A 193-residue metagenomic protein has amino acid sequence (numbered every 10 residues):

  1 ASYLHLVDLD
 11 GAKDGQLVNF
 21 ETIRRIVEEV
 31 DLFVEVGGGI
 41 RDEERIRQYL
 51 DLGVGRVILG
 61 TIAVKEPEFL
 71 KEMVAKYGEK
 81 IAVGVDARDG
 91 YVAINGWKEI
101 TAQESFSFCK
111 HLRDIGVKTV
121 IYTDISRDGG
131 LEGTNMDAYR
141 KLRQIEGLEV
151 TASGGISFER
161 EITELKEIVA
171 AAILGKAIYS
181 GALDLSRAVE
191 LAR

Functional and structural regions predicted by a protein language model:
Y3-E21, T61, Y122-E132: Glycine-rich, proline-tolerant flexible connector loops at the mouths of alpha/beta enzymes
L4-L6, V34-G38, V57-L59, I81-V85 (+3 more regions): Hydrophobic faces of well-ordered beta-strands that scaffold small-molecule active sites in alpha/beta enzyme cores
L9-D10, G39-E43, I62, D86-G90 (+4 more regions): Active-site beta-loop-alpha junctions enriched in small/polar residues
L17-R24, P67, K98-S107, E132-R140: Charged helix-capping and loop-helix junction motifs
T22, V30, V34-R56, D137-A172: Catalytic cores of alpha/beta
R47-L50, V54-D128: Conserved anion-binding
E68-K76, R143, T163-K166, A171-R193: C-terminal helical cap(s) of enzyme catalytic domains, especially alpha/beta-barrels
